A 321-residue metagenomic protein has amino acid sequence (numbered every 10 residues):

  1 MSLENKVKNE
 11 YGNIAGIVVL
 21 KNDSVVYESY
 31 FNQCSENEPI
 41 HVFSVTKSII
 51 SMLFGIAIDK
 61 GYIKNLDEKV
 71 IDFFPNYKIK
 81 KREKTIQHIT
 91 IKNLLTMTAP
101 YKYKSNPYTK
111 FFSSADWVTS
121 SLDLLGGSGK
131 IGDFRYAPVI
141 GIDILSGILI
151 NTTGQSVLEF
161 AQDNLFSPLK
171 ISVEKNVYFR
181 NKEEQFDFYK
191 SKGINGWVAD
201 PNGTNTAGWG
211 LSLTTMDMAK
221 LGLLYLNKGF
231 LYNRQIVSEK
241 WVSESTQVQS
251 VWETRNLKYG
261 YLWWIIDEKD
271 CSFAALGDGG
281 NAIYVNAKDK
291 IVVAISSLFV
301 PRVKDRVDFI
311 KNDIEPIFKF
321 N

Functional and structural regions predicted by a protein language model:
L3-C34, E183, I283-Y284, K290-A294: A short, well-structured edge-of-sheet supersecondary motif
N5, E10, E36-V42, T46 (+1 more regions): Active-site-proximal loop and beta-strand segments within enzyme catalytic domains
D23, F43-Y62, L94, R135-F166 (+2 more regions): Alpha-helical scaffold elements that line and support the substrate/ligand-binding pocket of soluble hydrolases
E36-N37, K104-R180, T204-W209: Catalytic-site signature segments of enzymes, centered on catalytic residues
K60-A99, T152-G208: Active-site helix/loop module of the DD-peptidase/beta-lactamase fold, centered on the serine-lysine SxxK catalytic
N176-Q185, G193-V237, W241-V242, T246: Flexible, glycine-rich surface segments
F186-N205, S243-V292: Active-site Gly/Thr loop motif
S272-N321: Structured C-terminal helix/loop/strand segments within mature extracytoplasmic catalytic/sensor domains
